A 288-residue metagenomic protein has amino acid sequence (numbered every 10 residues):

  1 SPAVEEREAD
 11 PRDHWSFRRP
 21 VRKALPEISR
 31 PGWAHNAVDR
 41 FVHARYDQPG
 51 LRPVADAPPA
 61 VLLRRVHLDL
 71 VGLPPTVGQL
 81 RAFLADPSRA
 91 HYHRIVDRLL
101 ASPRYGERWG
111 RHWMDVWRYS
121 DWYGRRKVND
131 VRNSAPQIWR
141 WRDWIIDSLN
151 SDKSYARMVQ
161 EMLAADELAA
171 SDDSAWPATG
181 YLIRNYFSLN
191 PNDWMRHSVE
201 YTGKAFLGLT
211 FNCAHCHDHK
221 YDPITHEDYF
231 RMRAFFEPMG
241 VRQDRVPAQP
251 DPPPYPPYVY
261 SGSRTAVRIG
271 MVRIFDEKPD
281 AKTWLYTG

Functional and structural regions predicted by a protein language model:
A3-Y260: Short, structured secondary-structure elements that scaffold catalytic or ligand/cofactor-binding regions
Y258-G288: Long, charged, low-complexity terminal extensions
